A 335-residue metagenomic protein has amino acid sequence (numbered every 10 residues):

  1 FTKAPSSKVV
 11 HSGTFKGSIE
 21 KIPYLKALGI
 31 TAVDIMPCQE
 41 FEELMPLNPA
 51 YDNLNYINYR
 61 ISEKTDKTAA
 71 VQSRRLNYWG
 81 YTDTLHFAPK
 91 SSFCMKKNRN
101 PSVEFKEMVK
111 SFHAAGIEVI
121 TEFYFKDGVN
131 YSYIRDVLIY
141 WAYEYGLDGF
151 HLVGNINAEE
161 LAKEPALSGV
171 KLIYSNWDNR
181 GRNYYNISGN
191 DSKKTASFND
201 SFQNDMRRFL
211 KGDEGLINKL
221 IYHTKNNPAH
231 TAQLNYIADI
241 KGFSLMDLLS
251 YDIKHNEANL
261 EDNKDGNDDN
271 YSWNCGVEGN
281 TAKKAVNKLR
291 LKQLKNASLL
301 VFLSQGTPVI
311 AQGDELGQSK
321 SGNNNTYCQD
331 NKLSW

Functional and structural regions predicted by a protein language model:
T2-I19, I253: Short, polar loop/linker segments at the starts of domains and inter-domain junctions
P5-S7, E43-P49, N183-Y185, L248-S250 (+1 more regions): Short, solvent-exposed loop/turn and secondary-structure capping segments
S6-G13, M45-A114, D127-E144, A258-G279 (+1 more regions): Aromatic- and acidic-residue-enriched carbohydrate-binding clefts of CAZyme catalytic domains
S18-Q39, E144-L147: Catalytic domains of carbohydrate-active enzymes, especially glycoside hydrolases
K21, E104-M108, I134-W141, R290-V301 (+1 more regions): Alpha-helical packing segments of well-folded alpha/beta enzyme cores
N100-Y184: Active-site neighborhood of glycoside hydrolase catalytic domains
G146, A158-Q312, G317, N325-Q329: Conserved alpha/beta catalytic core and glycan-binding cleft of carbohydrate-active enzymes
S334: Active-site beta-strand/loop architecture of penicillin-binding DD-peptidases
